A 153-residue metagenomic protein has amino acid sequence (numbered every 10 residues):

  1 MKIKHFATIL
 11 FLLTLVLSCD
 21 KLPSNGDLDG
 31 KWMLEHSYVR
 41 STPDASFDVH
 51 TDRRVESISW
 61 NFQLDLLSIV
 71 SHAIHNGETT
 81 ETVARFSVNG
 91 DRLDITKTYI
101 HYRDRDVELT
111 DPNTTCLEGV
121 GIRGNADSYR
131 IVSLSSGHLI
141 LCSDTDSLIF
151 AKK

Functional and structural regions predicted by a protein language model:
K2-I9: Sec-dependent signal peptide recognition, specifically the positively charged N-region followed immediately by
L15-S18: C-terminal motif of bacterial Sec signal peptides marking the signal peptidase cleavage site
K21-S24: Signal peptide cleavage region of secreted peptide precursors
D27-F47: Tryptophan-anchored aromatic micro-motifs
D29-E35, E56-I58, V83: Exposed, flexible binding/inhibitory loops of compact, secreted disulfide-stabilized domains
Y38-D44, N61-L134: Contiguous, well-ordered beta-strand patches that form the walls/edges of small beta-barrel/beta-sandwich domains
R85-D91, L134-K153: Edge beta-strand at a domain terminus
